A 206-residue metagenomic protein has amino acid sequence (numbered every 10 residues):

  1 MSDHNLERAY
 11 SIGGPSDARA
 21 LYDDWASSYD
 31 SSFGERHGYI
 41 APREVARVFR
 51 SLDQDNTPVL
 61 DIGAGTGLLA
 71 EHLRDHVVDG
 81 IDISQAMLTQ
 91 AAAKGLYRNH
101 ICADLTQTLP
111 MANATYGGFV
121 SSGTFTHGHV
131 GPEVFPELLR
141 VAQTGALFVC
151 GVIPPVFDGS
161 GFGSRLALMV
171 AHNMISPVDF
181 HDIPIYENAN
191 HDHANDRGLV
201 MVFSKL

Functional and structural regions predicted by a protein language model:
M1-S28: N-terminal, positively charged/glycine-rich alpha-helical extensions of SAM-dependent methyltransferases
D30-A46: Conserved SAM-binding loop and adjacent beta-strand
L60-L109: Class I SAM-dependent methyltransferase SAM/SAH-binding core
L109-F119: A short acidic, Gly/Pro-enriched loop at the edge of an enzyme's catalytic core that lines a small-molecule cofactor
G117-G131: A short SAM/SAH-binding and catalytic strip from SAM-dependent methyltransferases
E133-T144: A short glycine-rich, Lys/Arg-flanked "PGG" loop and its adjoining helix->strand segment in the class I
G145-P154: Conserved beta-strand signature within the Rossmann-like core of class I S-adenosyl-L-methionine
S160-D182: Conserved Class I S-adenosyl-L-methionine
